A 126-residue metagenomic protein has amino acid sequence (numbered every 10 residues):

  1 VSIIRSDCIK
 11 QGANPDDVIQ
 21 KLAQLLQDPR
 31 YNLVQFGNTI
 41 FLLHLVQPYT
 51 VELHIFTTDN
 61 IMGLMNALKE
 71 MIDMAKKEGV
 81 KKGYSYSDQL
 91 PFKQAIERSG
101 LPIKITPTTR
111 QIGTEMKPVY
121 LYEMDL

Functional and structural regions predicted by a protein language model:
V1-K21, D125: Short amphipathic alpha-helix that is part of the acyltransferase structural core
L22-T39: A short helix-loop-beta-strand connector motif used in the catalytic cores of GNAT acetyltransferases and, in some
N32, V51, M116-Y122: Short beta-strand micro-motifs in enzyme catalytic cores
V46-D59: Conserved acetyl-CoA binding element of GNAT-fold acetyltransferases
N60-A75, Q94: Conserved acetyl-CoA-binding loop-helix of GNAT-fold acetyltransferases
K77-D88: Conserved GNAT acetyl-CoA-binding A-motif
Q89-P107: Conserved active-site alpha-helix within GNAT-family acetyltransferase domains
P102-L121: Conserved catalytic-core motifs of GNAT/GCN5-like acyltransferases
